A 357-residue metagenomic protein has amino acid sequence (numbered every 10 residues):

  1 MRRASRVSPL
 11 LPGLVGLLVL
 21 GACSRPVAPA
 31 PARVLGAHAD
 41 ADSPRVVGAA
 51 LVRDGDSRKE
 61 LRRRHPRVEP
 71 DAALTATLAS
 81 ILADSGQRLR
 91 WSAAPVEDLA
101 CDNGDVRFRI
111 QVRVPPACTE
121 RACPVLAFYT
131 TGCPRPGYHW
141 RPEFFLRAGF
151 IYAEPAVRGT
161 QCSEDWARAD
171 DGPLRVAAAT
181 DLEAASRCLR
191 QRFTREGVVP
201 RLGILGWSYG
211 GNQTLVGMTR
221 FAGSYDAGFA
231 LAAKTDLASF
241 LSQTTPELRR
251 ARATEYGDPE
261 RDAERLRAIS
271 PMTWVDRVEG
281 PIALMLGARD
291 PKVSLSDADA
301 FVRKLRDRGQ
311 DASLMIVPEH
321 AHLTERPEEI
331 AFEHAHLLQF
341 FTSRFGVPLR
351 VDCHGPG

Functional and structural regions predicted by a protein language model:
G21-A22: C-terminal motif of bacterial Sec signal peptides marking the signal peptidase cleavage site
P44-P116, G137-R147, Q191: Non-catalytic accessory segments flanking enzyme active sites
E97, T119-T194, V199-R201, W207 (+2 more regions): Cap/lid segment of the alpha/beta-hydrolase catalytic domain
R187-T194, V198-S242: Primarily recognizes the serine-hydrolase "nucleophile elbow" in alpha/beta-hydrolase and SGNH/GDSL folds
D226-A227, A233-W274, G280: Mobile cap/lid helix-loop segments that gate and shape the active-site cleft of serine hydrolases
V278, L284-L286: Short beta-strand/loop motif that positions the catalytic acidic residue of the alpha/beta-hydrolase fold
R289-V293: Acidic catalytic loop of the alpha/beta-hydrolase fold
D299, R306-G357: C-terminal catalytic histidine-bearing segment of alpha/beta-hydrolase fold enzymes
